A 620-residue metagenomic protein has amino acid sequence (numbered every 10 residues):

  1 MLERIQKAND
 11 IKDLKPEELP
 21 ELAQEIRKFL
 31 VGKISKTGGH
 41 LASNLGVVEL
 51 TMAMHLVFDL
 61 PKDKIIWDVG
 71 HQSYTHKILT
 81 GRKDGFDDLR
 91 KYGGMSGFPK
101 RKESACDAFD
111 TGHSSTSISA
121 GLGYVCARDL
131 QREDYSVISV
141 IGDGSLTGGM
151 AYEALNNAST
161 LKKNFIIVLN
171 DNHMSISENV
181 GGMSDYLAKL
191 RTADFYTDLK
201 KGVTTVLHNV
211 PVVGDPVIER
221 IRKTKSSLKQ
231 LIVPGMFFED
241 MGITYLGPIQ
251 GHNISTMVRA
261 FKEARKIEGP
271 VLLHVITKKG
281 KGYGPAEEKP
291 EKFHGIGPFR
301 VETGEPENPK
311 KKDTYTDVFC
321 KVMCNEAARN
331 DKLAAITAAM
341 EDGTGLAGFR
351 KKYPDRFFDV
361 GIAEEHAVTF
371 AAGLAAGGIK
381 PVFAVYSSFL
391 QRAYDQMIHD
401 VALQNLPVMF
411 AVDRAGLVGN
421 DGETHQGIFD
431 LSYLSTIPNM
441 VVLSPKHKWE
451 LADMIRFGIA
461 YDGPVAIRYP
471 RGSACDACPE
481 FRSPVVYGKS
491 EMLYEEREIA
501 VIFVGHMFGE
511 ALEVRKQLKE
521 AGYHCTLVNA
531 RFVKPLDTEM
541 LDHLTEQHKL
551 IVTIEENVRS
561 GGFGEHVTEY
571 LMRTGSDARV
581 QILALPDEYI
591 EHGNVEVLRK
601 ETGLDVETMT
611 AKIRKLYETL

Functional and structural regions predicted by a protein language model:
M1-L79, E239, Y245-V258, H274-T277: N-terminal amphipathic, basic-rich helices that act as targeting or association modules
H40-L161, Y315, K332-L333, T337-A338 (+1 more regions): Cofactor-binding active-site loop characterized by glycine-rich and histidine/acidic residues
K64, T277-Q391, Q396-L406, G463 (+3 more regions): Non-catalytic terminal/interface segments that mediate subunit docking, oligomerization, and allosteric communication
G85-M95, T160-M174, F195-D198, A402-R414: A glycine-rich helix N-cap at a beta->alpha junction
H173-F319: Long, well-ordered, tryptophan-enriched scaffold segments
V217-P285, P407-V412, L431-E480, V606-L620: Structural signature of the thiamine diphosphate
R259-K262, H294-G295, T314-R329, G345-K351 (+4 more regions): Glycine-/acidic-rich phosphate or pyrophosphate-binding loops and their flanking alpha/beta elements
P298-E302, P306-P309, G419-D421, V441 (+1 more regions): Peripheral docking tails and interdomain loops at the edges of cofactor- or intermediate-handling domains
